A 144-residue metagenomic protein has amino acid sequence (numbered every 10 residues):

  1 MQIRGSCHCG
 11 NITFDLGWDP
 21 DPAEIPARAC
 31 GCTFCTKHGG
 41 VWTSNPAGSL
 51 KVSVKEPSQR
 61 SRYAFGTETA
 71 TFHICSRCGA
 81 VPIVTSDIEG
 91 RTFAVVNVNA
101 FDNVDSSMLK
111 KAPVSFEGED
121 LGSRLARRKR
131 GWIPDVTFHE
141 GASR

Functional and structural regions predicted by a protein language model:
M1-S6, N11-R144: A short Gly-Trp-Pro
